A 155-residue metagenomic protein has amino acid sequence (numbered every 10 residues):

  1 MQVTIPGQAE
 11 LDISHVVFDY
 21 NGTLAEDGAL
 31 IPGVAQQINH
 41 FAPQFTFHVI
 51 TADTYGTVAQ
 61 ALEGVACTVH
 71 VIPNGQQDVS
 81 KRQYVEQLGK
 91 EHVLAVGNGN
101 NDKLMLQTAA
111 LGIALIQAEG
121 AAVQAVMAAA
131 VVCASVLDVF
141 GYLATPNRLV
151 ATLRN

Functional and structural regions predicted by a protein language model:
M1-F18, N155: Non-catalytic pre-domain segments flanking phosphatase-related domains
E10-L11, H40, T68: Catalytic phosphate/metal-binding cores of nucleic-acid and nucleotide-processing enzymes, i.e., regions that mediate
D12-A25, A66: Glycine-rich phosphate-binding "P-loop"
S14, F45, K90-H92: Short coil/turn segments at beta-strand junctions that form active-site/ligand-binding loops
T23, Q37-L62: Substrate-recognition element of Asp-dependent hydrolases with the DxDx(T/V) motif
D27, V49-I50, V69-N74: Catalytic beta/alpha-barrel core
D27-Q44, D78-V79: Short, acidic loop-to-helix structural element flanking the phosphoryl-transfer center in phosphate-processing enzymes
Y55-N155: C-terminal cap/substrate-recognition subdomain and adjoining C-terminal extension of metal-dependent phosphatase-like
